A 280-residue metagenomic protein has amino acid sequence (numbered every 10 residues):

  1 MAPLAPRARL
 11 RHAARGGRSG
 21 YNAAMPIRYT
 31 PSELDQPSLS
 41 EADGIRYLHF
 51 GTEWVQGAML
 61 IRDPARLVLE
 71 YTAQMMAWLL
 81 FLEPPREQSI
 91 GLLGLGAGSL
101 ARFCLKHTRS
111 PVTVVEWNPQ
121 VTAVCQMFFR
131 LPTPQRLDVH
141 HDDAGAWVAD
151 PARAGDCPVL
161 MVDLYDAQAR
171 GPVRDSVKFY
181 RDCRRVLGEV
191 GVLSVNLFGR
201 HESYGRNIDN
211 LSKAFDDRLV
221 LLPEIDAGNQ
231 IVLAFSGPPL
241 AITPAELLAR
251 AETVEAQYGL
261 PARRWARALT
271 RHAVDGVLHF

Functional and structural regions predicted by a protein language model:
M1-L10: Extreme N-terminal basic, low-complexity initiation segments that serve as generic localization/processing leaders
R9-H12, R18-Y21: Short, positively charged and aromatic/hydrophobic N-terminal segments
G20-E33, N210-A214: Short, solvent-exposed secondary-structure boundary motifs
M25-E41, V55-R62, L69-E70, F81 (+1 more regions): SAM/dcSAM-binding transferase cores
T30, A42-D43, L48, D63-R185 (+1 more regions): The AdoMet/dcAdoMet-binding core of the Class I SAM-like
Q36, R109-P111, P134-R136, V190 (+2 more regions): A generic structural signal for alpha->beta connector loops
E53-G57, Y165-Q168, L193: A short, flexible beta-alpha/helix-coil linker loop
V177-A241: C-terminal substrate-binding/active-site "lid" region of AdoMet-derived donor-dependent transferases
